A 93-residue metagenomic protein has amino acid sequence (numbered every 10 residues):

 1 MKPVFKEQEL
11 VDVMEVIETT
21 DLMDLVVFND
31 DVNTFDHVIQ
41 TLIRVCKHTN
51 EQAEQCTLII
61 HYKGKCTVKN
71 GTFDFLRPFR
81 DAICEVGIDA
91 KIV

Functional and structural regions predicted by a protein language model:
M1-V93: Terminal domain-initiation and capping elements
